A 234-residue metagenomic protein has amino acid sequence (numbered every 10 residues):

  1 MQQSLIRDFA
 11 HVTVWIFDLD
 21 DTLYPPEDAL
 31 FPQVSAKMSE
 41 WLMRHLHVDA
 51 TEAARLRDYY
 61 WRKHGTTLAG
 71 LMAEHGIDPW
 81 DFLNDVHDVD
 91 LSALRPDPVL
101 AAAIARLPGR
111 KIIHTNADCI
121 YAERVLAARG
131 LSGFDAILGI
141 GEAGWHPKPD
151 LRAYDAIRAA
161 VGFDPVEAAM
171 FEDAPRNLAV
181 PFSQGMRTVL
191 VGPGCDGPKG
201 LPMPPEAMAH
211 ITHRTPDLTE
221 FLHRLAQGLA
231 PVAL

Functional and structural regions predicted by a protein language model:
M1-V12, A105, D118-L234: Asp-based, Mg2+/Mn2+-dependent phosphohydrolase catalytic module
R7-F17, T22-V99, C119-I120: N-terminal helical cap/lid subdomain that shapes the substrate entry/recognition surface in HAD-like hydrolases
P25, I113-T115, L190: Hydrophobic residues in well-ordered beta-strands that form the structural core
V48, I77, G109, F163 (+1 more regions): Short glycine/serine/threonine/alanine-rich loop segments
P96, H114, H146: Residue-level marker of regulatory loop/turn positions in helix-turn-helix DNA-binding domains and in histidine
V99-P108: Catalytic-core regions built around general acid/base machinery
